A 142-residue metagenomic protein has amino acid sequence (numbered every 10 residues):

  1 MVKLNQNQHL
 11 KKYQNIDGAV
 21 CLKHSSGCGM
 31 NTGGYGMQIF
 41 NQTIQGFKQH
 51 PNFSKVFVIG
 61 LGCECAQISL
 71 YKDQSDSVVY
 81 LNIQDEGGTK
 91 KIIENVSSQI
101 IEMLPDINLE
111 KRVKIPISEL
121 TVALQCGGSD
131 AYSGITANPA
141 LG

Functional and structural regions predicted by a protein language model:
M1-L141: Metallocofactor- and cofactor-centric catalytic cores in central/energy metabolism, strongly enriched
